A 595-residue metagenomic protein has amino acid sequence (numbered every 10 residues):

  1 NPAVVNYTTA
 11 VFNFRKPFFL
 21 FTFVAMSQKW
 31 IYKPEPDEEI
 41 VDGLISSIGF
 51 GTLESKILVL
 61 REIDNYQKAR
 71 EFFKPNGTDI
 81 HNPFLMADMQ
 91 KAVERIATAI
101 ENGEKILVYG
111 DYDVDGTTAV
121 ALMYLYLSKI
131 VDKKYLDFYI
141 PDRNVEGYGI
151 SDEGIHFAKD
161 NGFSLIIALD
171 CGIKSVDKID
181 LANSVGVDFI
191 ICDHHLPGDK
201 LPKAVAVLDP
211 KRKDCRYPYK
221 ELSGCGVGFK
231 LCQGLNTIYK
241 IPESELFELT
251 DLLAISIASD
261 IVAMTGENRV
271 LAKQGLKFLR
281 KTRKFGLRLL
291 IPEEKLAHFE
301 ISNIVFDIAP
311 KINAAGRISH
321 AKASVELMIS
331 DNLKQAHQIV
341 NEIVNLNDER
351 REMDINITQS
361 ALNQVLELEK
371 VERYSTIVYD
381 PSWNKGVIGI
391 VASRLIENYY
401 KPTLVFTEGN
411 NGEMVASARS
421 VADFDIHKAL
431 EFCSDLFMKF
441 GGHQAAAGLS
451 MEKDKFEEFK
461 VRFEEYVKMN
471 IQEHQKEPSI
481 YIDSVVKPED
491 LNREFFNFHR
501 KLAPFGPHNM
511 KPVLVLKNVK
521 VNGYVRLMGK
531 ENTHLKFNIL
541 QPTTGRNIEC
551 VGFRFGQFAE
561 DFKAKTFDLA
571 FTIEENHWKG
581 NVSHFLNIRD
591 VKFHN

Functional and structural regions predicted by a protein language model:
S27, P34-L165, V185-G186, N236-E458 (+5 more regions): Hydrophobic helix-and-loop "lid/oligomerization" segment in the mid-to-C-terminal part of catalytic domains
L122, K200-I241, L246-A258: Short alpha-helices
L169-L222: Histidine/acidic-residue-rich, glycine-tolerant segments that coordinate divalent metal ions
V486-I548: Accessory interdomain/linker segments of ATP-dependent helicases and helicase-like nucleic-acid enzymes that mediate
G545-E560: Beta-strand/loop nucleic-acid-binding surfaces
G556-A570: Short nucleic-acid-contacting surface segments enriched for D/E, G, S/T with interspersed K/R
K579-N595: OB-fold/S1-family single-stranded nucleic acid-binding modules
